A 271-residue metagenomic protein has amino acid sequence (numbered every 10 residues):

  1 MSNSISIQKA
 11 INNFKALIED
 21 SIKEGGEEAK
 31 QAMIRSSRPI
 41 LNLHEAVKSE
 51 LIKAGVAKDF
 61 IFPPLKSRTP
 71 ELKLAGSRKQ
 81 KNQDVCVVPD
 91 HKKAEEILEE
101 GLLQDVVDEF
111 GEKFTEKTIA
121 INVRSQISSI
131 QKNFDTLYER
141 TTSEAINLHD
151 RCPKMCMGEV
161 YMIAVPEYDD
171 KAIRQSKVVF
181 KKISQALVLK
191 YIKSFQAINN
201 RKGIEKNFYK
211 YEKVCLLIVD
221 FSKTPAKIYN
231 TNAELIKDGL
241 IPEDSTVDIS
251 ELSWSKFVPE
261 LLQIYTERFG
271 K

Functional and structural regions predicted by a protein language model:
M1-S37, L43-F60, T69-L72, V165-K271: C-terminal tail/extension regions appended to the core domain(s) of diverse proteins
N13, E112-A120: Short coil-to-beta-strand
F62-F114: Active-site metal-binding core of divalent-cation-utilizing nuclease and nuclease-like domains
V85, K117-S125, T141: Conserved catalytic cores of phosphodiester-cleaving nucleases, focusing on short active-site segments
A120, G158-Y161, L216: Structural beta-sheet core signal
R124-T136: Surface-exposed cleft-lining segments at the edges of enzyme active sites
T136-R151, I198-R201: Short, charged, amphipathic alpha-helix that recurs within catalytic cores of restriction-modification and other
D150-D170: Nucleic-acid nuclease catalytic cores
